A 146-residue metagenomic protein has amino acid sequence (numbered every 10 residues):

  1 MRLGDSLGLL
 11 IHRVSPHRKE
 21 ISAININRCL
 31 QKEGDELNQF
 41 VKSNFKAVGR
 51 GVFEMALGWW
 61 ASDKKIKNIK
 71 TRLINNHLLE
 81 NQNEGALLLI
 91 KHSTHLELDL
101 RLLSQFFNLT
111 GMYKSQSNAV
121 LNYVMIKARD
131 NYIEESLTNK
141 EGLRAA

Functional and structural regions predicted by a protein language model:
M1-L87, S93-T94: Membrane-proximal helical "anchor" segments flanking the first transmembrane region of inner-membrane enzymes
W59-A146: Soluble catalytic domains of membrane acyltransferases
